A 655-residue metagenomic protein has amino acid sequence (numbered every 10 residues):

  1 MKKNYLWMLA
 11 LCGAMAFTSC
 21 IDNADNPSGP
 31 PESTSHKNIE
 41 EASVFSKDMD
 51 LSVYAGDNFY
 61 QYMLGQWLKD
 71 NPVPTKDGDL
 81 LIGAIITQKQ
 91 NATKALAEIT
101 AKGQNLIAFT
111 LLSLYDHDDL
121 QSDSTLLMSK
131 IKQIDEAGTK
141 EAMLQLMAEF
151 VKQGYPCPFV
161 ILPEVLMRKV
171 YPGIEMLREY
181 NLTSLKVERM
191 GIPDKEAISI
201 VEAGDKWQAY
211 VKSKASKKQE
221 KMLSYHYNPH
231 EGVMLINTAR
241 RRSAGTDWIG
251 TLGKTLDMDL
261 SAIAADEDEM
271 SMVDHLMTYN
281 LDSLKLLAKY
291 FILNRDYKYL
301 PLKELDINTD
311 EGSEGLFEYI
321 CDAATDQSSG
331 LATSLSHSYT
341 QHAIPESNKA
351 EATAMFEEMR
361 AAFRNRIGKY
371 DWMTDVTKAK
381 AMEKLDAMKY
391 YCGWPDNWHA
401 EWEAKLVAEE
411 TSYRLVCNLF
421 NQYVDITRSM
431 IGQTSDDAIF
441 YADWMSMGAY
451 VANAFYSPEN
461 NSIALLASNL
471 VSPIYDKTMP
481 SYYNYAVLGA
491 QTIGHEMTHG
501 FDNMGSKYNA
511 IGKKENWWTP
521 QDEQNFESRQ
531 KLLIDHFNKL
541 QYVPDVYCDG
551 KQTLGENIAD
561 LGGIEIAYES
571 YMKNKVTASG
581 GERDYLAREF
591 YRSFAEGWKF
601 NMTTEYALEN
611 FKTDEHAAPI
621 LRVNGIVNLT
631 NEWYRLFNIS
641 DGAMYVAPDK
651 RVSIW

Functional and structural regions predicted by a protein language model:
M1-L6: Positively charged n-region of N-terminal signal peptides that target proteins for export
L9-A16: Bacterial N-terminal signal peptides
A16-K37: Bacterial Sec-dependent N-terminal signal peptides
H36-N38, Y54-D57, Y62-L120: Active-site-surrounding "flap" and adjacent substrate/cofactor-binding loops of secreted or lumenal enzymes, prototyped
E40-S46: N-terminal post-signal-peptidase region of extra-cytosolic proteins
M49-K69, Q208, L554, L561-I566: Hydrophobic/aromatic-rich, well-ordered segments within soluble, folded domains that form packed cores
T93-E358: Noncatalytic, helix-rich "gating/capping" subdomain that lines the substrate-entry/channel surface of large enzyme
Q145, T353-A490, G494-W655: Zinc-dependent metallohydrolase catalytic domains
